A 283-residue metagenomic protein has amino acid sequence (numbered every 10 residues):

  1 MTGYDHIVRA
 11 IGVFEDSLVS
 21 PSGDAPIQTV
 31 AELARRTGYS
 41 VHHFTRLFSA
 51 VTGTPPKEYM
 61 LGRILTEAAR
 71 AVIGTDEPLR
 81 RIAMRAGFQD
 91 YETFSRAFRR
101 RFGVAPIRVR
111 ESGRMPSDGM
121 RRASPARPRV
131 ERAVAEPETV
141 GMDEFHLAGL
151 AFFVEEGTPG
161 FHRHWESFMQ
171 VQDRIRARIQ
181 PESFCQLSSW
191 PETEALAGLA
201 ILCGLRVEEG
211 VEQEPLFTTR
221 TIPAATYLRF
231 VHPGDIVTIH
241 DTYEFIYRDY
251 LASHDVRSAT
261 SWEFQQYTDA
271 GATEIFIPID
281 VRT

Functional and structural regions predicted by a protein language model:
M1-D5, R9-G12, R96-F145, F152 (+1 more regions): …primarily DNA-binding HTH/wHTH and HhH modules…
M1-H6, I11, E15-S22, A34-R35 (+2 more regions): Recognition helices and adjacent regulatory flanks at domain boundaries
V8-V19, A25-A31, A50-A86, G113-R132: Terminal helix-turn-helix DNA-binding modules in bacterial transcription factors
I27-M60, A83-A105: Basic/polar phosphate-binding segments, predominantly the helix-turn-helix DNA-binding elements of transcriptional
M84, S95-R99, E111, E244-L251: A broadly conserved amphipathic alpha-helix scaffold signal in soluble, globular proteins
V154-T283: C-terminal regulatory/effector modules of DNA-binding transcriptional regulators
